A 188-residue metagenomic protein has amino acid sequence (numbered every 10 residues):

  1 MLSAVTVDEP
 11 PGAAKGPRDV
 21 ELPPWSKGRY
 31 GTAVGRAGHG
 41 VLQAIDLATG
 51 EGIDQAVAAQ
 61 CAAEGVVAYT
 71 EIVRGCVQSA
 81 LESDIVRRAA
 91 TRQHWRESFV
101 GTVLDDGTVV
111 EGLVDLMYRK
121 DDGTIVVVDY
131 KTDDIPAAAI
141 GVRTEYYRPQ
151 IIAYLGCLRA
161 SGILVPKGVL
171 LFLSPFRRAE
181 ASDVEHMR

Functional and structural regions predicted by a protein language model:
M1-V127, E145-G156, A160, L171-R177: Nuclease catalytic cores
G107, A138-A139, A181: Short conserved micro-motifs at the rims of enzyme active sites and ligand-binding pockets
Y130-T144: Short beta-strand-loop-alpha-helix junction that forms the active-site gateway of nucleic-acid-processing nucleases
G162-M187: Substrate-binding beta-hairpin/strand module that engages nucleic acids
